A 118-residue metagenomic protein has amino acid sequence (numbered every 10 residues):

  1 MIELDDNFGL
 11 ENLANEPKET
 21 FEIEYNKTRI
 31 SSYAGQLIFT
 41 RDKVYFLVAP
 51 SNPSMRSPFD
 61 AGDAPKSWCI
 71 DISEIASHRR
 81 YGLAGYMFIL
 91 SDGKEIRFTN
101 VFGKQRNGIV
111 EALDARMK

Functional and structural regions predicted by a protein language model:
M1-D42, F46-A49, G62, M117-K118: Anionic N-terminal interaction surfaces
G35, K66, D92-I96: Short acidic/polar mixed-charge low-complexity motifs
F39-V44, S73, S91-K94: Short, solvent-exposed coil/turn segments at beta-strand boundaries
V44, A64-L83: Phosphoinositide-dependent membrane-docking surfaces
L47-S51, S91, N100-F102: Surface loops and adjacent helix of pleckstrin homology
S51-M55, E74-D92: Short acidic, Gly/Pro-enriched loop/turn segments at secondary-structure junctions
S54-W68: Short aromatic-glycine motifs in intrinsically disordered, low-complexity regions
G93-I109: Canonical phosphoinositide-binding patch of PH/PH-like domains
